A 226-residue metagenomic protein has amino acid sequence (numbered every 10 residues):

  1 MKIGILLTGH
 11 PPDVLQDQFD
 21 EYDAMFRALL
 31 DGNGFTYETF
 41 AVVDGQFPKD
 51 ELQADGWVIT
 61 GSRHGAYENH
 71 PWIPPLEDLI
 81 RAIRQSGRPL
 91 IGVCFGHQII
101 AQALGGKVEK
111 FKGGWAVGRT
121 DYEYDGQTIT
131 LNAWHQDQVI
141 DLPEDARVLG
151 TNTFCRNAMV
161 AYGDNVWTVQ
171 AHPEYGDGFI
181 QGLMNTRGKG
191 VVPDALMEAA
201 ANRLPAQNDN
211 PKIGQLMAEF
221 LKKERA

Functional and structural regions predicted by a protein language model:
M1-P71, P75-D78, A82-S86, M197-A226: N-terminal beta1-alpha1 cap of cysteine-dependent amidohydrolase-like domains
K2-T8, M25-L29, Q85, R119 (+1 more regions): Amide-donor transfer/coupling interface in amidating biosynthetic enzymes
L15-Q16, K49, E68-N69, A101-A103 (+3 more regions): Short glycine-/acidic-enriched loop or helix-start segments at secondary-structure transitions that form or flank
Q18-E21, L52-A54, P71-P74, G105-V108 (+3 more regions): Short, glycine/charged-enriched secondary-structure capping and boundary segments
T36-E38, K107, T130, R147: Conserved beta-strand segments of alpha/beta enzyme cores
F40-A41, K110-K112, A133, G150: Short loop/edge segments at beta-strand edges and connector loops that shape dinucleotide/nucleotide cofactor-binding
D44-P48, A116-R119, R156-N157: A short acidic, often aromatic-flanked loop/helix-cap motif at beta-alpha or helix-coil junctions that lines enzyme
I59-Y124: Cysteine-nucleophile active-site neighborhood
